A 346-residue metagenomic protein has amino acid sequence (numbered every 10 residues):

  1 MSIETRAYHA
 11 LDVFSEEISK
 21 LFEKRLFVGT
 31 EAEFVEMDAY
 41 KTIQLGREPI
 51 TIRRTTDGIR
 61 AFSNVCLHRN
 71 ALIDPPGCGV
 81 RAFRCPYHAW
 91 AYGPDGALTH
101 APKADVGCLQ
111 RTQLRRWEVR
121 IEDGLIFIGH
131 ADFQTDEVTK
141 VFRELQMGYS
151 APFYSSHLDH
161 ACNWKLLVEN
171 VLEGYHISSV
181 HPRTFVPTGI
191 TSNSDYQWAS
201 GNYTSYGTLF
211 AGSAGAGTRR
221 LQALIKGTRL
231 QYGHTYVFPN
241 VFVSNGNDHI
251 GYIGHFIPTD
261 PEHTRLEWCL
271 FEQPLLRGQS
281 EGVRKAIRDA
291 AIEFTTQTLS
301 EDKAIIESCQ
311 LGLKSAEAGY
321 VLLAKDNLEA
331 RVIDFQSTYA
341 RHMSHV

Functional and structural regions predicted by a protein language model:
M1-L26, T30-E31, L109, L114-E122 (+1 more regions): Replace "small metal-dependent catalytic modules" with "small catalytic or cofactor-binding modules
R6-H9, E17, V80-H88, A211-G227: Short low-complexity stretches enriched in small and charged residues
F22-L26, A71, H176: Generic structural signal for secondary-structure transition and capping sites
K24-E33, A97-K103, T235-N240: Short Pro/Gly-enriched beta-strand edge/turn motifs at strand-loop
L26, T30, E48-I50, Q113-R120 (+3 more regions): Short small/polar-residue motifs
E31-D38, V186-P187, A318: Short secondary-structure junction/hinge motifs that connect adjacent elements
F34-A131, E137: Rieske [2Fe-2S] iron-sulfur-binding domain
R53, N64, L125-F127, D132-V346: C-terminal catalytic domain of Rieske-type non-heme iron oxygenases
